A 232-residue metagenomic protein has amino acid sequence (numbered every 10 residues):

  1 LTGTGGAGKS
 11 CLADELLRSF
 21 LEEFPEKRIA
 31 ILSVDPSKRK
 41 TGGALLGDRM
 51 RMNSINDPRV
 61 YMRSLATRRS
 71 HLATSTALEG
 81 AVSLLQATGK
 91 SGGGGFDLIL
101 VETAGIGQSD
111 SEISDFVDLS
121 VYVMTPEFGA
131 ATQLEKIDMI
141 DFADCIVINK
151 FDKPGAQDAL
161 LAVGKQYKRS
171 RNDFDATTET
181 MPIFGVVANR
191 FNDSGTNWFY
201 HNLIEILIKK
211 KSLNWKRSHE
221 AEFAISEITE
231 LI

Functional and structural regions predicted by a protein language model:
L1-T4: P-loop (Walker A) phosphate-binding loop of NTP-binding proteins
A7, C11-S109, I113, L119-V123: Nucleotide-state-sensitive switch-loop elements of NTP-binding domains
K9, H71-T74, D110, T132 (+2 more regions): Alpha-helix N-cap/helix-start motif
F20-F24, V82, Q86, V121 (+5 more regions): Structural signal for hydrophobic packing residues in well-ordered secondary-structure cores of soluble enzyme domains
L46-R49, D115-D118, A162-V163, F199-L203: Short secondary-structure boundary/capping segments
T103-I148, P154-A162: Conserved P-loop NTPase nucleotide-binding/switch module
I137, D141-R217: Canonical P-loop GTPase G-domain recognition
K209-I232: Extended helical scaffolds that flank P-loop GTPase cores
